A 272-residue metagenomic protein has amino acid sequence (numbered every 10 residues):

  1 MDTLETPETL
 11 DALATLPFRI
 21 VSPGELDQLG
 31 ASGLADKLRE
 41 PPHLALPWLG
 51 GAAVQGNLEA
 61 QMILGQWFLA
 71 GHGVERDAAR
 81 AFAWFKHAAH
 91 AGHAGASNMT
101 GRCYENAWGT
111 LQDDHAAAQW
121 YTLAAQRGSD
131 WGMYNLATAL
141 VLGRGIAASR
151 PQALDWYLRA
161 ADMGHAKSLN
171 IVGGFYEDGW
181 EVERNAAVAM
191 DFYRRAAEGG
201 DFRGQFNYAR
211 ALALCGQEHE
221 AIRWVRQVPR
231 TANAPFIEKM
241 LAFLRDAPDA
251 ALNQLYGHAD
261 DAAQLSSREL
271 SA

Functional and structural regions predicted by a protein language model:
G24, P41, V54-N57, A70-H72 (+11 more regions): Short helix-capping/linker turns of helical repeat alpha-solenoids
G24-Q55, E59, I63-G73: Alpha-helical segment of the N-proximal tetratricopeptide repeat
G30-S32, D36, I63-A70, V74 (+5 more regions): Hydrophobic face of amphipathic alpha-helices that form TPR/SEL1-like repeat modules and related alpha-solenoid
K37-P47, E75-W84, L111-W120, A147-W156 (+2 more regions): Structural signature of tandem alpha-helical TPR/SEL1-like repeats, specifically the intra-repeat loop/turn
G51-A52, H87-A88, T122-A124, R159-A160 (+2 more regions): Canonical positions in the second alpha-helix
A60, A96, G132, S168 (+2 more regions): TPR alpha-solenoid repeat register
G145, E181, Q217-E218, D246-A263: Alpha-helical linker/edge segments of TPR/alpha-solenoid repeat scaffolds and analogous pre-/post-domain helices
D191, A196-E198, R210-F236, D260: TPR/TPR-like (Sel1-like) alpha-helical repeat modules
